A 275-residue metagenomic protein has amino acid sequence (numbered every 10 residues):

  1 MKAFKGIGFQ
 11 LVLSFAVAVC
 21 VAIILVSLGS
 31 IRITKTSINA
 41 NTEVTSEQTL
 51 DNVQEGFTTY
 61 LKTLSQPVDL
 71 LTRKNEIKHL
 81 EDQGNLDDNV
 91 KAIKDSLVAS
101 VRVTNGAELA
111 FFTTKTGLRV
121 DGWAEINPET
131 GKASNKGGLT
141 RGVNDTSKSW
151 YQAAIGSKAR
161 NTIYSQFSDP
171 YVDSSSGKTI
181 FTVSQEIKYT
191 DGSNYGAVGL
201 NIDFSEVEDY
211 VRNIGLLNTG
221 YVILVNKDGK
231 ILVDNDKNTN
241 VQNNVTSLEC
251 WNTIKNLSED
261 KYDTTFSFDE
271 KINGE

Functional and structural regions predicted by a protein language model:
M1-K5: Short, Lys/Arg-rich, polar N-terminal cytosolic tail immediately upstream of the first transmembrane signal-anchor
I7-L86, A99-G106: Juxtamembrane extracytoplasmic/periplasmic/luminal helical "stalk" adjacent to the first N-terminal
S27-S30, S149-W150, V225: Juxtamembrane alpha-helical signal-transduction segment immediately C-terminal to a transmembrane helix
Y60-L71, A99-P128, D145, A153 (+3 more regions): Short N-terminal helix-loop-first-beta-strand/juxtamembrane motif that initiates sensory/input modules
L61, L86, V90, N144-S147 (+1 more regions): Solvent-exposed, acidic/flexible segments
V90-T104, D191, A197-N240, E249: Solvent-exposed, extracytoplasmic
R102-G106, K115, D121-I202, D209 (+2 more regions): Extracytoplasmic/periplasmic ligand-binding sensor regions of membrane-associated signaling proteins
Y189, L216, K227-D228, K237-E275: Extracellular/periplasmic juxtamembrane segments that couple receptor/chemosensory ectodomains to their
